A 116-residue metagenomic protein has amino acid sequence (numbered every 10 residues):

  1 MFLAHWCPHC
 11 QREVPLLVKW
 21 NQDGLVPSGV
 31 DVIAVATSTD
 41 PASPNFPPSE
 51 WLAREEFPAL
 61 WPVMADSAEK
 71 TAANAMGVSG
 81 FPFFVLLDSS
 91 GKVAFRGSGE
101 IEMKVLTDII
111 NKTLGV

Functional and structural regions predicted by a protein language model:
F2-K19: Conserved redox-active cysteine motifs that mediate thiol-disulfide chemistry, especially di-cysteine Cys-X(1-2)-Cys
L3-W6, T39, G80: Short pre-active-site segment immediately N-terminal to redox-active cysteine/selenocysteine motifs in thiol-based
C10, A42, T71-A75, A94-R96: Extracytoplasmic/secreted cell-surface and envelope-processing proteins
R12, K19-V26, A53-F57, S89-K92 (+1 more regions): Sec-exported extracytoplasmic/periplasmic mature domains
E13-L16, P47, A68, A72 (+2 more regions): Stable alpha-helical elements in mature extracytoplasmic
P27-N45, P58-E69: Thiol-based oxidoreductase modules, predominantly thioredoxin-like and allied folds used for disulfide exchange
P48-V85: Short, internal strand/loop/helix patches that form the active-site neighborhood or redox-interaction surface
G80, V85-V116: Thiol-/selenol-based redox modules, centered on thioredoxin-like and closely related oxidoreductase domains
